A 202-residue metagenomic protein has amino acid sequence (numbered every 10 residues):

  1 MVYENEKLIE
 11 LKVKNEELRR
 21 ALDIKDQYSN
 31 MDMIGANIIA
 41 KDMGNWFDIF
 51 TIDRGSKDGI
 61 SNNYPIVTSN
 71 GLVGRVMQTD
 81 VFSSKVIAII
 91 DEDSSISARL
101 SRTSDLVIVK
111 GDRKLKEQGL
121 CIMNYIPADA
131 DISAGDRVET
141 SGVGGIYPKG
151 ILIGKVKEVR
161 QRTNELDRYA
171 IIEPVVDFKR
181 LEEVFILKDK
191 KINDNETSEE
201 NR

Functional and structural regions predicted by a protein language model:
Y3, K7-E10, E17-R202: A secondary-structure micro-motif
